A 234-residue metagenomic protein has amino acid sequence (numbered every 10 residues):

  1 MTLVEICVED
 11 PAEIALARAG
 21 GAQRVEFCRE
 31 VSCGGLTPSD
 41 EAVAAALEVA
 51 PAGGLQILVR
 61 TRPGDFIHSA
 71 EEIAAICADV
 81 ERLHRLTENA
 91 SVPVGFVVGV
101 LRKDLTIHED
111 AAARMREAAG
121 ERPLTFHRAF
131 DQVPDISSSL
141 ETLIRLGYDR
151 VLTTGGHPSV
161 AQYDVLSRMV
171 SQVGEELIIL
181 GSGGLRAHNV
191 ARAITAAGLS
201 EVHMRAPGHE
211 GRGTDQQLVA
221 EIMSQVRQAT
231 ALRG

Functional and structural regions predicted by a protein language model:
M1-A22, E30, G34: N-terminal pre-domain/capping segments
T2-V8, V25-F27, L55-V59, F96-V98 (+4 more regions): Hydrophobic faces of well-ordered beta-strands that scaffold small-molecule active sites in alpha/beta enzyme cores
E9-G20, I57, G64-L86, D110-A112 (+4 more regions): Catalytic cores of alpha/beta
P11-A12, V31-P51, A70-I73, R102-G120 (+4 more regions): Active-site-adjacent beta->alpha loops and helix N-cap segments on the catalytic face of soluble alpha/beta enzymes
R24-L36, L86, A90-K103, Y148-Q162 (+1 more regions): Glycine-rich phosphate-binding active-site loops on the catalytic face of alpha/beta enzymes
S39-E109: Glycine/small-residue-rich loop that forms an oxyanion/phosphate-binding "nest" at active or ligand-binding sites
V49-G53, R85-G95, A118-E121, Q172-E176 (+1 more regions): A structural motif corresponding to the C-terminal end of an alpha-helix and its immediate exit/capping segment
R122-L124, E141-R150: Compact, aliphatic and Gly/Pro-tolerant "microcore" segments centered on a short helix or tight beta-hairpin and their
